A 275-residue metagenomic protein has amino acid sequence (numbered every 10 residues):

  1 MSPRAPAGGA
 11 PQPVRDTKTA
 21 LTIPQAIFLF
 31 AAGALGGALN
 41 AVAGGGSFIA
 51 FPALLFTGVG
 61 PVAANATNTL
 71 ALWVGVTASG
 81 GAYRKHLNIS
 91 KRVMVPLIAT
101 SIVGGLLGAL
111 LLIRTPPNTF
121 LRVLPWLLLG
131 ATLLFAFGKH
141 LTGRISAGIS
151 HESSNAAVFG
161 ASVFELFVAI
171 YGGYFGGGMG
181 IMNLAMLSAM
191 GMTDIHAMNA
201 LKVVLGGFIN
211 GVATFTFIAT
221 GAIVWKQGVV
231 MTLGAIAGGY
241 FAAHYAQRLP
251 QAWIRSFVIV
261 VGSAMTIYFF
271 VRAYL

Functional and structural regions predicted by a protein language model:
R15-G60, A147-N199, V229: Selected transmembrane alpha-helices and immediately adjacent juxtamembrane segments of polytopic inner-membrane
D16-Q25, L55-A63, I113-T119, I218-K226 (+1 more regions): Helix-coil boundary and interhelical linker segments in multi-pass alpha-helical membrane proteins
A26, T69, L124-L128, T132 (+3 more regions): Residues within membrane-spanning alpha-helices of integral membrane proteins, especially the hydrophobic core/packing
V59-N68, K91-V93, M192-V203: Membrane-interface alpha-helices at helix entry/exit sites of multi-pass transporters
T67-W126, N210-F257: Selective hydrophobic functional segments
A78-N88, A109, W126-E152, A264-L275: Transmembrane helix exit motif
F167-Y174, A213-T220, T266-L275: Hydrophobic alpha-helical transmembrane segments in multi-pass integral membrane proteins
